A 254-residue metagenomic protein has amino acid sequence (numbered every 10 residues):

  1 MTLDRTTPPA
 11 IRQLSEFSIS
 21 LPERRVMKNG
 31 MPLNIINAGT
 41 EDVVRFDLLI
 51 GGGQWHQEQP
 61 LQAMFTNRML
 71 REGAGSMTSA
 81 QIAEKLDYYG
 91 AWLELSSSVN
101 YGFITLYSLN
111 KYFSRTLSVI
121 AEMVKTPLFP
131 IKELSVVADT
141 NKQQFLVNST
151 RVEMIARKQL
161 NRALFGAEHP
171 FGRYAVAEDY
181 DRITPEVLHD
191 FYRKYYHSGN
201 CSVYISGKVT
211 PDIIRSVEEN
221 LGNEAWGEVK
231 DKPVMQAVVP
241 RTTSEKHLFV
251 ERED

Functional and structural regions predicted by a protein language model:
M1-T7, V26, Q81-R241, F249: Charge-rich, well-structured scaffold segments of protease-associated domains
M1-V43: N- or domain-start disorder-to-order transition segments that initiate the globular core
L3, M31-Q54, Q59-P60, N200 (+1 more regions): His/Glu-based metal-binding/catalytic segments typifying zinc-dependent metallopeptidases
S18-S20, V99, T243: Short, solvent-exposed coil/turn segments
L33, W55-H56, S76, F103 (+2 more regions): Short, flexible micro-motifs
N34-I36, R45-L49, Q62, T66 (+2 more regions): Short, conserved beta-strand segments within well-ordered enzyme catalytic domains that often line or immediately flank
D42, Q54-Q57, M77-T78, G102-F103 (+1 more regions): Short active-site-adjacent helix-start/loop capping segments
D47-W92, F249-D254: Signal/transit-peptide handling
